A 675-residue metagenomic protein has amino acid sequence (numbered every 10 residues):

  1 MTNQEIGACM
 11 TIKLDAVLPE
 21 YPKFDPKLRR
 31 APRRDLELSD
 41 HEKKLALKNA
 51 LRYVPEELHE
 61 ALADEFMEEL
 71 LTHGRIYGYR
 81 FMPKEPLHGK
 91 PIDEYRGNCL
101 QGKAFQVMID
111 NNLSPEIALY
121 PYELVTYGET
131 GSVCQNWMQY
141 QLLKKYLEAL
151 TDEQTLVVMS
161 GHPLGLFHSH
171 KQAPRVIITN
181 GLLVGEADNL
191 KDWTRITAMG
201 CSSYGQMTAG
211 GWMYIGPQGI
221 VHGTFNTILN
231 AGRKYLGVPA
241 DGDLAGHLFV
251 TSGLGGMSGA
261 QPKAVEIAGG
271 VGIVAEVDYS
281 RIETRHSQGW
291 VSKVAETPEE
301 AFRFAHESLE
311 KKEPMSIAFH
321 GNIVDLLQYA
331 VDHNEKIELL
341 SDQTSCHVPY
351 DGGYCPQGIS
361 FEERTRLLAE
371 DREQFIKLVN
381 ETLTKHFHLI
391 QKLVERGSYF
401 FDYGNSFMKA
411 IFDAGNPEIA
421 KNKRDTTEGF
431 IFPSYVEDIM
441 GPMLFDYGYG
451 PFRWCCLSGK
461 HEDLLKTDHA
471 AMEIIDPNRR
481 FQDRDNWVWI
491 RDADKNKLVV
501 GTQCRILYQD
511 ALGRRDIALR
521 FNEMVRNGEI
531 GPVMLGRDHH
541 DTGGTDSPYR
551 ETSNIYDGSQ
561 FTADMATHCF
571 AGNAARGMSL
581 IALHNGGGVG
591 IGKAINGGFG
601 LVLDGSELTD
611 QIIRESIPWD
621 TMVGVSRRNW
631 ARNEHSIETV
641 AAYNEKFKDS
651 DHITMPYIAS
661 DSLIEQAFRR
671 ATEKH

Functional and structural regions predicted by a protein language model:
M1-P217, R372-R520, M524-G536, T542-D546 (+2 more regions): Long, compositionally biased, glycine/small-hydrophobic-enriched stretches that function as flexible linkers, tethers
E148-T151, F167-Q172, L183-D188, P239-L244 (+8 more regions): Solvent-exposed alpha-helices and their adjacent loops that cap or buttress functional pockets in soluble metabolic
T197-C201, T224-G237, P548-Y549: Active-site-proximal segments of catalytic enzyme domains that coordinate small-molecule cofactors or metal ions
G205-L229, R233, A245-L248, L254-P314 (+6 more regions): Catalytic or ion-translocation cores adjacent to nucleophile or general acid/base/metal-coordination motifs in diverse
V271, K336, Y399: Residue-level detector of anion-binding/catalytic polar loops
Y279, G321-V324, Q343-V348, G404-A410 (+2 more regions): Glycine-rich beta-alpha junction loops
S316-T344, V348-D351: Active-site/ligand-binding-proximal alpha/beta "capping" segment
D538-H568: Small-residue-enriched alpha-helical segments and adjacent helix-cap loops that form tight helix-helix packing
